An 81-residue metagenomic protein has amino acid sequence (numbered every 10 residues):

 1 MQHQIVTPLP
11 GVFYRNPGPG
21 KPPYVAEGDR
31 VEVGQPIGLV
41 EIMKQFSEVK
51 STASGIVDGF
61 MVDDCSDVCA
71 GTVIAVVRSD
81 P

Functional and structural regions predicted by a protein language model:
M1-L39, S54: Acidic, low-complexity mobile loops and tails
T7, S51, S79: Conserved strand-loop elements at the edges of beta-sheets that form or border functional pockets
R15, G59, V76-S79: A residue-level detector for short acidic-glycine micro-motifs
Y24, R30, M61-V62, D67: Exposed loop and linker-edge segments at protein-protein interfaces
S47-G59: Short, compositionally biased
